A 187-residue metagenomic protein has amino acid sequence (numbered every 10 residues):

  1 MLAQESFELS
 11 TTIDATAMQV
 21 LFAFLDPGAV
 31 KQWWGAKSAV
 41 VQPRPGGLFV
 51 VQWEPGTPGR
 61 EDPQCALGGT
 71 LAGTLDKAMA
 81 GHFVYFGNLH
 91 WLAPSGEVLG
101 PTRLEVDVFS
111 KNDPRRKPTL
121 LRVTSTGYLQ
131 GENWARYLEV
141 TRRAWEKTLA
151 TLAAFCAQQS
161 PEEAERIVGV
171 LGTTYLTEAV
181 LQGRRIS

Functional and structural regions predicted by a protein language model:
M1-R44, R185-S187: Hydrophobic ligand-binding cavity/cleft-lining segments
E8-L9, G28-L71, R166-I167, L171: Short beta-edge strand/loop motif at the mouth of beta-sheet-based domains
T11, T70-K77, P101-N112: Hydrophobic/aromatic beta-strand elements that line small-molecule binding cavities or substrate pockets in beta-rich
A17-M18, Q42-G46, D76-F83, D107-L120 (+1 more regions): A short, structured loop/turn motif at beta-sheet edges
V20-L21, V30, F49-V51, L75 (+4 more regions): Hydrophobic pocket/interface hotspot
G56-A93: Helix-adjacent hinge/juxtasegments
A93-E146: Beta-strand/loop substructures that line and gate deep hydrophobic ligand-binding cavities in soluble
G127-S187: A conserved amphipathic terminal alpha-helix motif
